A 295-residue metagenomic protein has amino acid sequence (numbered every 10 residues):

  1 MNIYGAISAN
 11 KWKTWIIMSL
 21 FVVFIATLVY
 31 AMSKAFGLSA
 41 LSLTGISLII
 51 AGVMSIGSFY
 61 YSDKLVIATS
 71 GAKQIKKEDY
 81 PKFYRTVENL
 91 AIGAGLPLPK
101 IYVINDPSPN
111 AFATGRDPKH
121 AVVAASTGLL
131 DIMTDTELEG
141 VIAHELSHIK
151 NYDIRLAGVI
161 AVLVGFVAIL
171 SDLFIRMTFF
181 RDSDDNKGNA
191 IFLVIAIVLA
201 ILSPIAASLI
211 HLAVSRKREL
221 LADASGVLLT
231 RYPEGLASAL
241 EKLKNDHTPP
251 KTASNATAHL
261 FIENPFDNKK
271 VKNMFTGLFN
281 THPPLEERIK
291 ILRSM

Functional and structural regions predicted by a protein language model:
M1-F112, I160-R216, L220, T230 (+1 more regions): Hydrophobic or amphipathic, alpha-helical segments that drive membrane association/targeting
D63, V87, A125, G140-H148 (+2 more regions): Active-site recognition of the HExxH zinc-binding catalytic motif
A68, V122-T127: Short, aliphatic-rich beta-strand segments
I75, T127-G140: Short pre-active-site segment immediately N-terminal to the catalytic Zn-binding motif
L96-H120, D182-K187, A213, V227-M295: Active-site-proximal gating segments in proteases and membrane effectors
L146-A161, E234: Catalytic Zn2+-binding segment of zinc metalloproteases
